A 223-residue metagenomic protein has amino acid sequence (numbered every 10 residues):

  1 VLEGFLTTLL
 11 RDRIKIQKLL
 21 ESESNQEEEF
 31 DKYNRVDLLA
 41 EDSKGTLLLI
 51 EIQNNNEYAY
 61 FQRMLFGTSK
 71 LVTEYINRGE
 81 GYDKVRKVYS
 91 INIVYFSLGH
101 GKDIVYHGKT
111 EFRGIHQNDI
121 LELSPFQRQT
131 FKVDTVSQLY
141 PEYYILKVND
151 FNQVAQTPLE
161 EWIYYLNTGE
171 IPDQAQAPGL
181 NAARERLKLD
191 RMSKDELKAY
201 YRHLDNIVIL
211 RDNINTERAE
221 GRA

Functional and structural regions predicted by a protein language model:
V1-A223: Elongated, amphipathic alpha-helical interaction scaffolds
